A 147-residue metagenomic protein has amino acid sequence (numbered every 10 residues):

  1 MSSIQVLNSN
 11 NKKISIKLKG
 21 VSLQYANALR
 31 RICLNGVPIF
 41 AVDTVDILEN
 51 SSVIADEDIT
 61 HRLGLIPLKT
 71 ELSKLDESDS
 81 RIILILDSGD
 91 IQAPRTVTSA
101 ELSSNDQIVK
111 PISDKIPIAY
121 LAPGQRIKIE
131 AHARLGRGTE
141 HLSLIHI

Functional and structural regions predicted by a protein language model:
M1-I145: Protein-protein interaction/assembly regions in multi-subunit complexes
